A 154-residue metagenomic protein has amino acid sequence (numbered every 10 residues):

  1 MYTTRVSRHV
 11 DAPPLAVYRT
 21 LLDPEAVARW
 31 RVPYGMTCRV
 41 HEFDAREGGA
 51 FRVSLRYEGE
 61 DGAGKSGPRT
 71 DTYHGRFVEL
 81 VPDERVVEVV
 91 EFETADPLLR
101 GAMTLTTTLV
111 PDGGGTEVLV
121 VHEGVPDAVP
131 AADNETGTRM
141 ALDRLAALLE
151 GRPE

Functional and structural regions predicted by a protein language model:
M1-C38: Hydrophobic ligand-binding cavity/cleft-lining segments
M1-T3, A50, D83-R85, G113-E117: A generic structural signal for beta-strand entry/edge sites
R5, C38, T70-H74, R100-L105: Short, surface-exposed coil-to-beta transition loops
D11-P13, L80-P82, D112-G114: Structural motif
V17-Y18, V27, F51, F77 (+4 more regions): Hydrophobic pocket/interface hotspot
R39-V89: Glycine-rich portal/gate segments that line the openings of hydrophobic small-molecule binding cavities
V40, L148-E154: Short, highly charged C-terminal tails/helix-capping segments
V78, V87-R139: Beta-strand/loop substructures that line and gate deep hydrophobic ligand-binding cavities in soluble
